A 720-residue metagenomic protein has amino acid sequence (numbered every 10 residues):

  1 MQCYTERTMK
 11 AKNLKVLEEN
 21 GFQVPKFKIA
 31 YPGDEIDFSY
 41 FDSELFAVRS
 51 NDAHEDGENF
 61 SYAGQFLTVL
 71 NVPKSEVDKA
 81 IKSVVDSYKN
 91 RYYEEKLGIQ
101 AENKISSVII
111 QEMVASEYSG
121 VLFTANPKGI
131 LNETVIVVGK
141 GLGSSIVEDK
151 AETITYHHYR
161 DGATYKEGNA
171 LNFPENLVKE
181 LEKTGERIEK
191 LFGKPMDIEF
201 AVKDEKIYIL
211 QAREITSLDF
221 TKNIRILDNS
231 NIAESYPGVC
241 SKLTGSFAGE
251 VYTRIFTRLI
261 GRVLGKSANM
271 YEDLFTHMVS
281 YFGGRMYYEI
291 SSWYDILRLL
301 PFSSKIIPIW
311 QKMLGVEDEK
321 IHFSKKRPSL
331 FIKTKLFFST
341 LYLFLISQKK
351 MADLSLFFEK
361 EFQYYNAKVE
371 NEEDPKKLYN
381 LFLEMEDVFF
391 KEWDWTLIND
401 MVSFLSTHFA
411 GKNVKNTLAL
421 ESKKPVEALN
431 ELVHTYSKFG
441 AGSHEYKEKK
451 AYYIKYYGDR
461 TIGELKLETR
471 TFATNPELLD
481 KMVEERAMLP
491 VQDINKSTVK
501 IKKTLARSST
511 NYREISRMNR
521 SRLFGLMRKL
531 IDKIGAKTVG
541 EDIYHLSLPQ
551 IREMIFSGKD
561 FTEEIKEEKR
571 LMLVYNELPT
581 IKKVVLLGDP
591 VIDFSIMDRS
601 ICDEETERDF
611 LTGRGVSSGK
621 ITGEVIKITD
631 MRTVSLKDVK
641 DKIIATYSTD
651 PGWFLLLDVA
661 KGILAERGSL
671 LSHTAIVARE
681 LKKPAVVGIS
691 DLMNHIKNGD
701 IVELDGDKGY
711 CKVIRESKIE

Functional and structural regions predicted by a protein language model:
M1-I109, Y118, K368-D374, G623: N-terminal beta-alpha lobe that positions the nucleotide/phosphoryl donor in ATP/NTP-coupled carboxylate activation
A11-K12, Q65-R91, A115, S119-A170 (+4 more regions): Extended active-site and interfacial segments that coordinate phosphate-rich ligands in large catalytic machineries
N13, I198-F200, I232, W310 (+3 more regions): Extended, hydrophobic alpha-helical segments in both membrane/secreted and soluble proteins
L45-A47, L67, S107-V108, V121 (+7 more regions): Structural motif
S106-E112, G120-L122, G193-D204: A short glycine-rich, hydrophobically flanked beta-strand micro-motif that places a catalytic Asp/Glu for divalent metal
S145-I146, L177, L181-L191, P195-M196 (+3 more regions): Acidic, glycine-rich flexible loop/linker segments
E175, K190-M196, K206, T244 (+2 more regions): Contiguous hydrophobic, helix-prone segments at protein termini that mediate membrane targeting/anchoring
